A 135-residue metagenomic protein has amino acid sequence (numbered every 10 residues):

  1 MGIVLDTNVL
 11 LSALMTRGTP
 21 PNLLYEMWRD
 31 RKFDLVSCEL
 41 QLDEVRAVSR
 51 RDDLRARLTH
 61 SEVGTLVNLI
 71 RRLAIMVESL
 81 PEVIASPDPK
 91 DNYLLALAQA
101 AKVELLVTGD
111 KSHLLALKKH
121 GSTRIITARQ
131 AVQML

Functional and structural regions predicted by a protein language model:
M1-S37: Short, well-structured N-terminal submotif of metal-dependent ribonuclease cores
G2, D34, L106, T123-R124: A residue-level structural signature of the nucleotidyltransferase/glycosyltransferase Rossmann-like core
L14-M15, S49, K118: Short, flexible helix/strand-to-coil boundary loops that buttress conserved ligand/catalytic motifs in alpha/beta
P20-P21, K90-D91, D110: Amphipathic coiled-coil/heptad-repeat helices and related helical stalk/stem segments that mediate oligomerization
E26-E82: PIN-domain endoribonuclease scaffold, especially VapC-family toxins
E39-L40, G109-K111: Short secondary-structure boundary segments
R72-L106: Active-site neighborhoods of divalent-metal-dependent phosphate/nucleic-acid chemistry enzymes
D88, Q99-L105, K111-L135: Acidic, PIN/NYN-like endoribonuclease modules and their adjacent C-terminal/linker elements
